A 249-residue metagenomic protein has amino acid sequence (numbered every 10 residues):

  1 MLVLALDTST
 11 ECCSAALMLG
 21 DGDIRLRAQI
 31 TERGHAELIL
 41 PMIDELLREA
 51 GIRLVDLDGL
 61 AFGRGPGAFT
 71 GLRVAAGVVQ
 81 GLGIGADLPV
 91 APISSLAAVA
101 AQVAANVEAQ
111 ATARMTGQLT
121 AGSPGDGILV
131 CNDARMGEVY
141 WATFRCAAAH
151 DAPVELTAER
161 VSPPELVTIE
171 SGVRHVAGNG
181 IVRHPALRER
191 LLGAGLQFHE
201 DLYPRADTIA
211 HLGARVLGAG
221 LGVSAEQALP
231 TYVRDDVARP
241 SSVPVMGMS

Functional and structural regions predicted by a protein language model:
M1-R64, R114: N-terminal beta-alpha supersecondary unit
A16-M18, Y140-R145, T231: Conserved hydrophobic/aromatic positions in well-ordered beta-strands
I30-L38, F69, R73, G77 (+2 more regions): Residues at secondary-structure transition points
L46-A50, G85, V103, I209-L217: Stable alpha-helical structural segments in soluble proteins, enriched in small hydrophobic residues
A61-S95: DPxDG-like acidic metal-binding loop motif
P89-P204: Surface "functional belts" at beta-alpha junctions
A158, Q197-S249: Acyltransferase
